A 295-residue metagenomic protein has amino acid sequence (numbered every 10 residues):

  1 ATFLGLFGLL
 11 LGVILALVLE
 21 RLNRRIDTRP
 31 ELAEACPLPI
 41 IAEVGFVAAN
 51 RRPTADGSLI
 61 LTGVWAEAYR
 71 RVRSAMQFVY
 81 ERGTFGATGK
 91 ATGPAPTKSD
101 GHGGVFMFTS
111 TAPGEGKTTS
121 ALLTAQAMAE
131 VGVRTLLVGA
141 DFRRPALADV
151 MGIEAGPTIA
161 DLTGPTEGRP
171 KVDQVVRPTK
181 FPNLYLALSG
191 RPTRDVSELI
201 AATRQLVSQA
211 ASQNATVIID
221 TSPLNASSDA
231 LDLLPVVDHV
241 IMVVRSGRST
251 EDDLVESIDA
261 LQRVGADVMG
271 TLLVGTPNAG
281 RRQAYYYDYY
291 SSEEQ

Functional and structural regions predicted by a protein language model:
T2-L136, A140-Q174, P178, R194-S197 (+1 more regions): Short boundary/hinge segments that flank catalytic cores
R71, A202-L206, D229, D253-E256: Well-ordered alpha-helical segments embedded in enzymatic catalytic cores
P170-P192, S212, T216: Switch I (G2) and immediately adjacent beta-strands of P-loop GTPase domains
R177-K180, Q209-S212, L233-P235, R263-V264: Conserved catalytic network of the ASCE P-loop NTPase/AAA+ motor domain
S189-S228, L234: Phosphate-binding/switch loop-helix module in NTP-utilizing enzymes
T216, H239-M242, G270: Well-ordered beta-strand positions
A226-G247: Inter-motif core of Ras-like GTPase G domains
